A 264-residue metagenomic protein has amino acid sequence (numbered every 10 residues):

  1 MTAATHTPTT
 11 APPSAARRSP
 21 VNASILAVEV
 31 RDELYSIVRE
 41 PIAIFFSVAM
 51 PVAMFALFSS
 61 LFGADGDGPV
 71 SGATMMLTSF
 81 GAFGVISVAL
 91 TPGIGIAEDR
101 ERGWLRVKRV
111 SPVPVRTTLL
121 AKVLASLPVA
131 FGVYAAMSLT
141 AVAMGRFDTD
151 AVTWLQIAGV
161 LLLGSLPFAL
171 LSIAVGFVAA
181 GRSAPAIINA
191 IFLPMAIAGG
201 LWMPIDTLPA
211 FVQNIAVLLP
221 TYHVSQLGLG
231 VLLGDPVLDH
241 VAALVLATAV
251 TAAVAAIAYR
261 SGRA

Functional and structural regions predicted by a protein language model:
T2-M50: Aromatic- and glycine-rich beta-strand/loop motifs that create alpha-glucan
T2-T7, P12, S47, F58-S59 (+1 more regions): Alpha-helical transmembrane segments of multi-pass membrane transporters/translocases
A16, R39, A43, T74 (+5 more regions): Short alpha-helical transmembrane interface motifs in multi-pass membrane proteins
A53-L57, G72-M144, S172, N189-A190: Hydrophobic alpha-helical transmembrane segments of multi-pass membrane transport proteins
L57-D65, V178-L218: Transmembrane helix segments
S59-A64, V107, V142, R146 (+6 more regions): Transmembrane helix-loop junction
V115-I187, D235-A256, G262: Alpha-helical transmembrane segments and their short interhelical loops
F147-D148, G199-V250: Membrane-interfacial helix-loop-helix junctions in multi-pass membrane proteins
